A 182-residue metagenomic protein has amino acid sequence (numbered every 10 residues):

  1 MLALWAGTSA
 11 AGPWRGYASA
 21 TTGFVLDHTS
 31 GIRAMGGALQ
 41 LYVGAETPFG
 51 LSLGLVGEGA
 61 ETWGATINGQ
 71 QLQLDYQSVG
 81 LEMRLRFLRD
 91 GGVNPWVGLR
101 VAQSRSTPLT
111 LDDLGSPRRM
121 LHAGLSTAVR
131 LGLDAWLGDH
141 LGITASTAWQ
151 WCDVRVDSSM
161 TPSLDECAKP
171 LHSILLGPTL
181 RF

Functional and structural regions predicted by a protein language model:
M1-W14: Cleavable N-terminal export/targeting peptides
G7, L88-D90, M160: Intrinsically disordered, low-complexity regions enriched in Ser/Pro/Gly/Gln/His and often acidic
G12-L26, L171-I174: Transmembrane beta-strand segments of Gram-negative outer membrane beta-barrel proteins
F24, G37, Y42-T127, A135 (+2 more regions): Gram-negative (and chloroplast) outer-membrane scaffold detector with strong preference for beta-barrel transmembrane
D27-G31: A generic structural signal for short coil/turn motifs at secondary-structure boundaries
V129, L133-F182: Predominantly the C-terminal beta-signal and adjacent terminal strand-loop region of outer-membrane beta-barrel
